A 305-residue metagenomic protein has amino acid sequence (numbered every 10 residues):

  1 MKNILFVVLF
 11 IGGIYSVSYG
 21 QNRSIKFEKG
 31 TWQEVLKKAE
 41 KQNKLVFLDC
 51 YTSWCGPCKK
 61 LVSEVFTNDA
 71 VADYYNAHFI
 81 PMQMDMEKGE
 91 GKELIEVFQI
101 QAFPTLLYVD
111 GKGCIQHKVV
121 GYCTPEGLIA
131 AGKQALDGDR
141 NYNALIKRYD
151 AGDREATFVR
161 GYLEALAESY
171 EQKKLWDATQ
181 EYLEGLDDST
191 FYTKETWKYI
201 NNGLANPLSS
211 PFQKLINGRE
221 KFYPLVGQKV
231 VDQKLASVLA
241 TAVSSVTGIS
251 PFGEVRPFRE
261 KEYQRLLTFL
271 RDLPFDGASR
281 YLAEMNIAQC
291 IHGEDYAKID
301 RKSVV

Functional and structural regions predicted by a protein language model:
M1-S24: Bacterial Sec-dependent N-terminal signal peptides
I25-G30, C50-T52, E64-G91, I100-F103 (+1 more regions): Thiol-based oxidoreductase modules, predominantly thioredoxin-like and allied folds used for disulfide exchange
F27-L45, Y75: A short beta-strand-turn-helix
K41-G56: Short active-site neighborhood of thiol/selenol oxidoreductases, capturing the structured segment around
C55, K302-V304: Conserved small/polar residues in nucleotide/adenosyl-binding loops
K59-S63: Detector for the c-type heme attachment site
L94-R301: Preference for long, solvent-exposed alpha-helical segments and helix-linker "stalks"
